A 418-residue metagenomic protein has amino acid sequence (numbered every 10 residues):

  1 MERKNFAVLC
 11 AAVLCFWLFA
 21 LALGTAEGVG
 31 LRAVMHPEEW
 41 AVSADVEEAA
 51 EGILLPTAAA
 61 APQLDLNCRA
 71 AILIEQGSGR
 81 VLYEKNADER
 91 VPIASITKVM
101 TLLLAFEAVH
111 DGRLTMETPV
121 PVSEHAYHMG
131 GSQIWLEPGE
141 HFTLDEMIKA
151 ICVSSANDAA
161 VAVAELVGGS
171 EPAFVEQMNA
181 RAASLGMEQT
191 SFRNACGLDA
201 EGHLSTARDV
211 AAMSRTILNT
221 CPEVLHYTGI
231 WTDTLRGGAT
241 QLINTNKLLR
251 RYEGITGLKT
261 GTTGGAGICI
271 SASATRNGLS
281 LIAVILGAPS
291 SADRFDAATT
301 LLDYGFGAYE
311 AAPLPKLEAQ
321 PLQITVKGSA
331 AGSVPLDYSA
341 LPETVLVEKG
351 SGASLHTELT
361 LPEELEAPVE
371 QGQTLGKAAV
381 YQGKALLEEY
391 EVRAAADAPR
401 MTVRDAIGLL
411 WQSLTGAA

Functional and structural regions predicted by a protein language model:
M1-A33, W411-A418: Gram-positive cell-envelope targeting signals
E2-F6, A26-C221: Active-site-adjacent loops and short helices of periplasmic peptidoglycan-processing enzymes
K4, M187-S191, D199-L204, R208-A418: Domain-terminus/edge residues, biased toward the C-terminal soluble/receptor-binding domains of extracytoplasmic
V13-C15, V175, S291: Generic alpha-helix initiation/capping and coil-helix boundary signal
